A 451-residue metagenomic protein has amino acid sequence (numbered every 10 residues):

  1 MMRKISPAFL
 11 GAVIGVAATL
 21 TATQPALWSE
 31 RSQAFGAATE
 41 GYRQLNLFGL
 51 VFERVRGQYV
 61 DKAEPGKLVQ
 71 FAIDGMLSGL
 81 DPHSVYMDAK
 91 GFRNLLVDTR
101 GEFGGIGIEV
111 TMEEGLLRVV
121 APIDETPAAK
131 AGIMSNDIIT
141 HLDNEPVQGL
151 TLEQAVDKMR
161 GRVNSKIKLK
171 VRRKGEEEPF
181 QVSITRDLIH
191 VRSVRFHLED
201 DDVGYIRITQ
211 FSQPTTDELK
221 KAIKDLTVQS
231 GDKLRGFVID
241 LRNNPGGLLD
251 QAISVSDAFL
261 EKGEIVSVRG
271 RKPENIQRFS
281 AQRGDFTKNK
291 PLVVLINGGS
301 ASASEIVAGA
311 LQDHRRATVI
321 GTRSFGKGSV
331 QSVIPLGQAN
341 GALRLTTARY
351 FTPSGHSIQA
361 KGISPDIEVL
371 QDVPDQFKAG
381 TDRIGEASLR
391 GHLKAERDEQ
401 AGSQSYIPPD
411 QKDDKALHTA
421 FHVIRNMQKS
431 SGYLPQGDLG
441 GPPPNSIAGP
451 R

Functional and structural regions predicted by a protein language model:
K4-A8, A12-G15, T19-T23, E30 (+1 more regions): C-terminal "post-core" interaction segments
F35-S84: N-terminal activation segment of mature serine protease catalytic domains
R43, D124-D137, R192-R195: PDZ/PDZ-like domain micro-motif
F52, A128-T151, D240: Conserved PDZ fold ligand-binding element
F71, H83-A121: PDZ/PDZ-like peptide-tail recognition elements
R100-G104, M112-L116, I133-M134, G161-S165 (+8 more regions): Short flexible coil/turn linkers enriched for glycine and charged/polar residues that connect secondary-structure
G115-R118, T140, Q154-R195, T346-T347: PDZ-domain C-terminal substructure recognizer with occasional recognition of PDZ-binding tails
I138-K170, Q251, K327-I334: PDZ domains, with a preference for the canonical peptide-binding region formed by the helix
